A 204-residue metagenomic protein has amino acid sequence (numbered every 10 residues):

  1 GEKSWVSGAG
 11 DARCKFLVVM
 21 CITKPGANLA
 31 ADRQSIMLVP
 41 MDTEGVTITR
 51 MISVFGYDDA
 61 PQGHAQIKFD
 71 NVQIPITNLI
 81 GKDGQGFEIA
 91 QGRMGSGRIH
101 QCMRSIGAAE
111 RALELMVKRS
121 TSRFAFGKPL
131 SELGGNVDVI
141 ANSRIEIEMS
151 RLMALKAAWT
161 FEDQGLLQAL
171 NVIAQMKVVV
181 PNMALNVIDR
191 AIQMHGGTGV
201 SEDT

Functional and structural regions predicted by a protein language model:
E2-T49: A short core secondary-structure module
K3, G10, T23, T43 (+5 more regions): A broadly conserved detector of short glycine/acidic/proline-rich loop/turn motifs that flank catalytic sites and bind
G8-D11, L29, G56-P61, M94-R104: Short alpha-helix boundary/capping segments
K15, G63, A174: Exposed loop/turn and edge beta-strand positions of beta-sandwich/beta-sheet ligand-binding modules
D42-Q73: Flexible, small-/acidic-enriched active-site or ligand-binding loops
T47-I48, N78-D83: Cytochrome P450 core scaffold surrounding the K-helix E-X-X-R motif and the conserved "meander" helix-loop region
G56, T77-I80, G127-K128: Short beta-strand/turn micro-motifs at beta-sheet edges
Q66-N71, K82-F87, Q91-T204: Alpha-helical interface subdomain recognition
